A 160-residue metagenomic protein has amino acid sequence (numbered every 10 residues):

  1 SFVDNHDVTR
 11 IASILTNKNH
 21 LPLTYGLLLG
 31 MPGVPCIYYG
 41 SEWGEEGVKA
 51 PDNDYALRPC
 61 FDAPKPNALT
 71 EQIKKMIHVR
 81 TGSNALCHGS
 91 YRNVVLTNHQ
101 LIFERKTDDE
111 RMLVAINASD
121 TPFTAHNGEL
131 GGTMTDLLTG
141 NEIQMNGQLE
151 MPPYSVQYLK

Functional and structural regions predicted by a protein language model:
S1-T16: Active-site clefts of carbohydrate-active enzymes
T16-P22, P32-I37, S41-K160: Carbohydrate-interacting/catalytic domains
Y25: Conserved glycine-rich, hydrophobic/aromatic-active-site segments that form phosphate/pyrophosphate or metal-binding
